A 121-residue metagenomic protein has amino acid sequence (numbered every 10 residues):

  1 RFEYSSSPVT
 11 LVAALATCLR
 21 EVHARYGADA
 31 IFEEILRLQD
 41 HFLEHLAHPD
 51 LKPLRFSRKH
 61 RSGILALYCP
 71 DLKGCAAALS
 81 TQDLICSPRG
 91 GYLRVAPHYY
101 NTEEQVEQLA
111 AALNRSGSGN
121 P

Functional and structural regions predicted by a protein language model:
R1-P121: Pyridoxal 5′-phosphate
